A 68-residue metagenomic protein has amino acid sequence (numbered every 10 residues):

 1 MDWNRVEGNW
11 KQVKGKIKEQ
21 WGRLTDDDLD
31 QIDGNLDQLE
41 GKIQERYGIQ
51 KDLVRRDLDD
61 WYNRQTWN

Functional and structural regions predicted by a protein language model:
M1-N68: Intrinsically disordered, low-complexity, hydrophilic segments
